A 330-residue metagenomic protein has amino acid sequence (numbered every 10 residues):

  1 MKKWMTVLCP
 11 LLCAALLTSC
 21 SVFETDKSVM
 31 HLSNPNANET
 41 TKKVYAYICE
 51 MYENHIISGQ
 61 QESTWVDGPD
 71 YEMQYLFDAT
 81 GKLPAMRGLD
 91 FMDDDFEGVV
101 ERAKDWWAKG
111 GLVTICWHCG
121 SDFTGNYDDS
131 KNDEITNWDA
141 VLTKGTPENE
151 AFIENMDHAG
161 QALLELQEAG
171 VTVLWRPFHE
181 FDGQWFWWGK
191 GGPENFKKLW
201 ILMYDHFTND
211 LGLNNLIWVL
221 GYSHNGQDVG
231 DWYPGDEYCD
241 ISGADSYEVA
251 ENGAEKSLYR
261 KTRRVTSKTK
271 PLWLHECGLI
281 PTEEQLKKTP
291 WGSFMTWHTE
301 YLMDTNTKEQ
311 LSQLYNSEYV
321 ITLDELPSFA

Functional and structural regions predicted by a protein language model:
L16-S19: C-terminal motif of bacterial Sec signal peptides marking the signal peptidase cleavage site
F23-D90, F96, E101-K104, E325-L326 (+1 more regions): N-terminal module-boundary/linker segments of secreted carbohydrate-active enzymes
K43-V44, D67-L76, G98-E101, H158-A162 (+3 more regions): Alpha-helical scaffolding within the catalytic cores of extracellular/periplasmic polymer-degrading hydrolases
C49-E50, M73-K82, G98-G111, K131-D133 (+3 more regions): Acidic (Asp/Glu)-rich catalytic clusters
Y52-S63, K270-A330: Substrate-binding cleft of secreted/luminal carbohydrate-active enzymes
G59-Q61, R176-F178, W200-D228, T269-I280: Aromatic-lined carbohydrate-recognition surfaces of secreted/lumenal glycan-active proteins
F96-L202, L213: Substrate-binding cleft of extracellular glycoside hydrolase catalytic domains
V229-N252, T296-W297: Aromatic- and acid-rich polysaccharide-binding/catalytic face of secreted or lumenal carbohydrate-active enzymes
